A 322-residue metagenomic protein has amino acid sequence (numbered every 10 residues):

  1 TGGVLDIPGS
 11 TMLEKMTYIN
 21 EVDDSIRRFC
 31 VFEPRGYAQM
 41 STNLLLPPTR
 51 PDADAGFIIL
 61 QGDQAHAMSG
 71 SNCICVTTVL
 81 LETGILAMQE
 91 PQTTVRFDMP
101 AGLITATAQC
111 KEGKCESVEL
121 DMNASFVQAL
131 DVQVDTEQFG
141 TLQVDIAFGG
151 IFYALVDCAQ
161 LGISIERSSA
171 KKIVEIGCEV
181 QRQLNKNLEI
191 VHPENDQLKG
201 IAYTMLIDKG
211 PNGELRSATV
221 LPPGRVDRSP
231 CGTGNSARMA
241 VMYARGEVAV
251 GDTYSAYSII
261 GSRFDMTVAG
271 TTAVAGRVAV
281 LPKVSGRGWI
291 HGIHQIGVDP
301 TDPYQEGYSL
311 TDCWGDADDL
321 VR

Functional and structural regions predicted by a protein language model:
T1-M68, C75-R322: Active-site proximal loop and beta-alpha junction motif in alpha/beta enzyme cores
